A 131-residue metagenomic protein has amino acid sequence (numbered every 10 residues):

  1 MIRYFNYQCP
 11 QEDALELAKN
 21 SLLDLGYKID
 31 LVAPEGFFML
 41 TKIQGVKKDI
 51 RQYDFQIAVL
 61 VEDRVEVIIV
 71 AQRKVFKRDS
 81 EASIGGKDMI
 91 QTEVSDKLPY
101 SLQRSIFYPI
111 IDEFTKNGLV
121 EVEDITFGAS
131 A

Functional and structural regions predicted by a protein language model:
M1-A131: Ser/Thr-rich, low-complexity intrinsically disordered terminal regions
